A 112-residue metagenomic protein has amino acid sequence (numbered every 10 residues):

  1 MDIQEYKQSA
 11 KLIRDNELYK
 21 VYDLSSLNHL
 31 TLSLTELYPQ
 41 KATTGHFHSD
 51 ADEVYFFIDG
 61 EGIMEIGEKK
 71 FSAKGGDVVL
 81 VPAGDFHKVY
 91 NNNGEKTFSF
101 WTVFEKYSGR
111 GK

Functional and structural regions predicted by a protein language model:
M1-T31, T44, G111-K112: A short, N-terminal "cap"/entry segment at the start of jelly-roll beta-barrel domains of the cupin/DSBH fold
S33-H48: Conserved short histidine dyad/triad with adjacent acidic residue
T43-T44, G60-E65: Short beta-strand segments in beta-sandwich/barrel cores
D50-D52, F57-G62: Glycine- and acidic-residue-biased ligand/ion/polar-headgroup-sensing regions
K69-A83: Short acidic-glycine-tyrosine-enriched beta hairpin
A83-R110: Ligand-binding loop in jelly-roll beta-barrel domains
